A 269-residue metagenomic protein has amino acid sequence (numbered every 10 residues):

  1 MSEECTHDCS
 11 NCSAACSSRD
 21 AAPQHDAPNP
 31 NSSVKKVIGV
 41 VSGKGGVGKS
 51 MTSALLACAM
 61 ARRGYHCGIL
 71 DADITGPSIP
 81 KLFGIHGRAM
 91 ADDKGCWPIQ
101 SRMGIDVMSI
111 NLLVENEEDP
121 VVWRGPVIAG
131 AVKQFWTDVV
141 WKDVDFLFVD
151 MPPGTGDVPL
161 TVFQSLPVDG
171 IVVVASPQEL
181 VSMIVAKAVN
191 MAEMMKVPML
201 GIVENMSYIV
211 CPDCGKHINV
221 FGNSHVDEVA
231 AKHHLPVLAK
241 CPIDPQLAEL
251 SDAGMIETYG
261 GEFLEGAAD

Functional and structural regions predicted by a protein language model:
M1-H25, V189-D269: C-terminal lobe/tail of nucleotide-utilizing enzymes
N31, K36-I74, V189: Walker A/P-loop phosphate-binding motif and the immediately C-terminal alpha-helix
V34, G45, D71, I79 (+7 more regions): Residue-level signature of catalytic and energy-coupling elements of molecular machines, predominantly ATP/GTP-dependent
K49-A54, P77-P80, M151-P159, V181-I184: Short glycine/serine/threonine-rich phosphate/pyrophosphate-binding segments that cradle anionic phosphate groups
H66-C67, A72-E118, V122, A129: Phosphate-binding loop that captures ATP/GTP phosphates
I74-T75, L113-E115, P153-T155, P177-V181 (+2 more regions): Conserved nucleotide-binding/hydrolysis micro-motifs of P-loop NTPases
V114-V162: Phosphate-binding/switch loop-helix module in NTP-utilizing enzymes
K142-V149, T155-G156, P167-A188: Conserved Switch II/interswitch segment of TRAFAC-class P-loop GTPases
